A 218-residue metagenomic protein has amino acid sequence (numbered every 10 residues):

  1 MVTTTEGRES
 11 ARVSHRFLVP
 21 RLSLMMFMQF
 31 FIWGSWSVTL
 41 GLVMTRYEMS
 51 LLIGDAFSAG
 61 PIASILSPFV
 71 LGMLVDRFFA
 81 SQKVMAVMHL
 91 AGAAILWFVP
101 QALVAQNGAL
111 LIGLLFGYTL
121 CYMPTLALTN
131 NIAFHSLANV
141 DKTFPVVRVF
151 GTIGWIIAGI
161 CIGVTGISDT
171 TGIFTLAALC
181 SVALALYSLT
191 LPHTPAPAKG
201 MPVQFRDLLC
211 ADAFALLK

Functional and structural regions predicted by a protein language model:
V2-F17, L191-K218: Juxtamembrane intracellular "pre-TM" segments in multi-pass secondary transporters
R8-S64, F214-K218: Helix-loop boundary and gating motifs at the non-cytosolic
F27, I95, N107-L128, I132: Hydrophobic core of transmembrane alpha-helices in multi-pass small-molecule transporters, especially MFS/SLC-type
P61-F69, W155-I156, I160: Residue-level signature of mid-helix packing/kink "hotspots" within the transmembrane helices of 12-pass Major
L66-A80, T165-I167: Helix-to-loop junctions at the C-terminal end of transmembrane segments in multipass secondary transporters
D76-L90: Cytoplasmic membrane-interface "Motif A"-like loop-to-helix N-cap segments of 12-TM Major Facilitator Superfamily
L90-A105: C-terminal ends and interior cores of transmembrane alpha-helices in multi-pass membrane transporters/permeases
A158, G172-T190: Symmetry-related core transmembrane helices of the 12-TM Major Facilitator Superfamily/SLC fold
